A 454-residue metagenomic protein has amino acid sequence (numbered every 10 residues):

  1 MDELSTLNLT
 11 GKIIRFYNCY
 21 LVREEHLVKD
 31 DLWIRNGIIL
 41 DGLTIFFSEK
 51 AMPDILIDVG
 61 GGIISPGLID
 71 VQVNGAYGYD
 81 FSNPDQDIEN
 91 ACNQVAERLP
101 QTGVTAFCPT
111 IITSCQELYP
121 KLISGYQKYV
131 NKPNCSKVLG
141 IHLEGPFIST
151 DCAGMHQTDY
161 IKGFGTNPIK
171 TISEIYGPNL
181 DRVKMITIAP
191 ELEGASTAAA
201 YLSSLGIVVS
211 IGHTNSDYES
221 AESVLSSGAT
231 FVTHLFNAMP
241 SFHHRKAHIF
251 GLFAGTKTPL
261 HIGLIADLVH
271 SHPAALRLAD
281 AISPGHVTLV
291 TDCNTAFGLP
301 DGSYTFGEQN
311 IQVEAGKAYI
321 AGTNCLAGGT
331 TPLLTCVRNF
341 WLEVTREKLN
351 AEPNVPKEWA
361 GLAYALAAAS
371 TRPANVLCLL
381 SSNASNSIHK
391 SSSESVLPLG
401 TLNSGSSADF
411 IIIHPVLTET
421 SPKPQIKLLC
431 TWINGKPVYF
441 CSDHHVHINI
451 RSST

Functional and structural regions predicted by a protein language model:
D2-S65: Histidine-rich, glycine-flanked metal-binding segment
C19, G37, G61, Q72 (+9 more regions): Divalent metal-coordination and catalytic microenvironments
G67-V73: Metallo-beta-lactamase
N74-Y77, S82-D85, N93-G125, C135-S149 (+5 more regions): Divalent metal-dependent hydrolysis catalytic cores, especially in the metallo-beta-lactamase
N74-Y79, Q86-I88, E97-C108, T150-L180 (+3 more regions): Active-site gating loops and adjacent loop-to-helix segments of metal-dependent hydrolytic enzymes
S173, P178-D301: Active-site core of metal-dependent hydrolases
H248-G263, D280-T291, F297-S406, F410: His/Asp/Glu-enriched, well-ordered alpha-helical/loop segment that forms or immediately abuts the divalent-metal
S381-T454: C-terminal cap of metal-dependent C-N hydrolases
